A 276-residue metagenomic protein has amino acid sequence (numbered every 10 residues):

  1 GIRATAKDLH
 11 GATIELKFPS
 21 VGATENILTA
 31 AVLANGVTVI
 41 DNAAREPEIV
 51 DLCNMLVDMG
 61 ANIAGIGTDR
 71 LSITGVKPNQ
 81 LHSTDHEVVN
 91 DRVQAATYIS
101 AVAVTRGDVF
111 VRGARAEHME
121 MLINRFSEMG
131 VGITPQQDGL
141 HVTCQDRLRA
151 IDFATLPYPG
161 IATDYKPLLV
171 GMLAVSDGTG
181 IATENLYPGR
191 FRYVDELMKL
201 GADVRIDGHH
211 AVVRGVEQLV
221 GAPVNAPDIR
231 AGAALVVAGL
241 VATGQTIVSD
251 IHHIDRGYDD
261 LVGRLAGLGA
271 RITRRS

Functional and structural regions predicted by a protein language model:
G1-S276: Structural preference for solvent-exposed beta-strand-turn elements and adjacent flexible terminal/loop segments within
